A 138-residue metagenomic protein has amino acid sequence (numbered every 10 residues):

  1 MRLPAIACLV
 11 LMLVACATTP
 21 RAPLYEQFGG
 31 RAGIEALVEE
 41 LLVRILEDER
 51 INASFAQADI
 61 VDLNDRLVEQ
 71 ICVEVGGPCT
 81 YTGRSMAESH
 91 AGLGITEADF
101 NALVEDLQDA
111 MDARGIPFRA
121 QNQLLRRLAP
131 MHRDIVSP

Functional and structural regions predicted by a protein language model:
M1-A7: Bacterial N-terminal signal peptides that target proteins for export
C8-L9, A22: Exposed boundary/loop context
M12-A15: C-terminal motif of bacterial Sec signal peptides marking the signal peptidase cleavage site
A17-P20: Bacterial signal peptide processing site
A22-Y25, E35-D112, I116-R127, M131-P138: Heme-based O2/NO sensor domains and their adjacent alpha-helical segments, primarily globin folds but also including
G29-G30: Glycine-centered helix-coil hinge/cap
